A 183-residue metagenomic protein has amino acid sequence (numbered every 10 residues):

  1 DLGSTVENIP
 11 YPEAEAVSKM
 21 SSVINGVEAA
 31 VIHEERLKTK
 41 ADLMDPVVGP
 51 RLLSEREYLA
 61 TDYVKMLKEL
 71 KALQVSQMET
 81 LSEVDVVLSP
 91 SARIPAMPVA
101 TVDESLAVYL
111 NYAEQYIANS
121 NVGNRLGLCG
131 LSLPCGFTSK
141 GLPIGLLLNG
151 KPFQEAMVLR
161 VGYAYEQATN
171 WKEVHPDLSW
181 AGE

Functional and structural regions predicted by a protein language model:
D1-P12: Acidic-enriched catalytic cores of C-N bond-cleaving enzymes acting on peptides and small amides
T5, V23-M78, P90, I94 (+1 more regions): Short helix-loop capping/hinge segments that flank enzyme active sites or metal/cofactor-binding pockets
P12-I24: Acidic helix-start/capping segments at beta-turn-to-alpha-helix junctions
S21-I24, V64-K65, A96-I117: Short, surface-exposed loop/helix-turn segments at secondary-structure junctions that function as lids/hinges flanking
Y58-V64, V75, N124-E183: Structural helix-boundary/capping segments
M78, Y109-P134: Small-aliphatic-rich amphipathic alpha-helix that forms the alpha element of a beta-alpha
D85-V87: Short, Asp-centered acidic motifs that coordinate Mg2+ and/or phosphate in catalytic or ligand-binding sites
